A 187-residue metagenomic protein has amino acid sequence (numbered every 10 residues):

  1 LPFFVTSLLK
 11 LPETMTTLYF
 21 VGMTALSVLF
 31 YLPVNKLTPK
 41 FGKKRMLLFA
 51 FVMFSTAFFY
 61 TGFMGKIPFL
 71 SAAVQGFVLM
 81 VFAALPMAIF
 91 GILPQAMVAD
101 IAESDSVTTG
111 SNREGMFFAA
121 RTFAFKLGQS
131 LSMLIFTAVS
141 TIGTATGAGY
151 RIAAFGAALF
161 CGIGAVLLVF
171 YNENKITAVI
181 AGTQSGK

Functional and structural regions predicted by a protein language model:
L1-K187: Membrane-embedded alpha-helical bundles of multi-pass transporters/translocases, especially carrier/permease families
